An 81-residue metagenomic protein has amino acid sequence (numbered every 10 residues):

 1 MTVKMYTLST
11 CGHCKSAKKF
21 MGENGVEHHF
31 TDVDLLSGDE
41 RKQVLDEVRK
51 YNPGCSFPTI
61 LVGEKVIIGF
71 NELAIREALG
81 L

Functional and structural regions predicted by a protein language model:
M1-T31: Local sequence-structure signature of Cys/Sec-based thiol-disulfide redox active-site neighborhoods
G12, D39, A74: Short alpha-helical
G22, R49, E77: Short polybasic/polar patches that bind polyanions
V33-G54, L81: Thioredoxin-like thiol-disulfide oxidoreductase module
P58-I67: A short, hydrophobic beta-strand/beta-hairpin element that forms part of a small beta-sheet core
A74-L81: Thiol-/selenol-based redox modules, centered on thioredoxin-like and closely related oxidoreductase domains
